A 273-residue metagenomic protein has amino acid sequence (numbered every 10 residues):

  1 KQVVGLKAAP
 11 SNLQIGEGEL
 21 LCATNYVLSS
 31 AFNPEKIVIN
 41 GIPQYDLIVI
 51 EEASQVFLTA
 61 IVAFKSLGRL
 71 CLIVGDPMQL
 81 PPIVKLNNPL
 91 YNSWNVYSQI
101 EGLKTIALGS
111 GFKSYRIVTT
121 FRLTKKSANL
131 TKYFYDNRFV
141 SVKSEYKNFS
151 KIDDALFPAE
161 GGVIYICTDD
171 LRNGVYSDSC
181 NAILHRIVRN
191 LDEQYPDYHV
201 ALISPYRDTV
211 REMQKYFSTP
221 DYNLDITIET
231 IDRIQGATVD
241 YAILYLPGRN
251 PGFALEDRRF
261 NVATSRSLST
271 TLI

Functional and structural regions predicted by a protein language model:
K1, Y26-S29, G41-I273: Conserved helicase motor core of SF1/SF2 NTP-dependent helicases
Q2-S30, E229-T230: Inter-Walker segment of RecA-like/P-loop motor cores
L13, N33-G41: Short amphipathic alpha-helix with an adjacent loop that forms part of the alpha/beta core around
